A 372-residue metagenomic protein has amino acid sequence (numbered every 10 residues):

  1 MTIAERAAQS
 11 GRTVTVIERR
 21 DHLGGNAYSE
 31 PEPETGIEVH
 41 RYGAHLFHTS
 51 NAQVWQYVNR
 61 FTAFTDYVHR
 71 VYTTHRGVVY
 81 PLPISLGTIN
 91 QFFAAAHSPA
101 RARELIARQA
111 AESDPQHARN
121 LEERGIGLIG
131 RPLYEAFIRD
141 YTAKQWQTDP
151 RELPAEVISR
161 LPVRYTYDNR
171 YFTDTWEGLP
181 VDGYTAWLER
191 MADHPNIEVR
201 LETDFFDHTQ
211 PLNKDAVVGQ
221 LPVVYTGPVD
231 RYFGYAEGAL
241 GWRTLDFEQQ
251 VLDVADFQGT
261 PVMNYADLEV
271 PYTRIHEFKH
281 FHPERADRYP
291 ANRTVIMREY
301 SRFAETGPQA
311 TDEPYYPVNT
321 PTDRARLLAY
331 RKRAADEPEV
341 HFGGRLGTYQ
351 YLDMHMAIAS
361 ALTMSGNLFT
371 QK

Functional and structural regions predicted by a protein language model:
M1-T2: Short alpha-helical segment within the catalytic ATP-binding CA
E5, Q9, S29, D193 (+2 more regions): Short, well-ordered alpha-helices that flank and scaffold nucleotide-derived cofactor binding pockets
E5-P33: Glycine-rich FAD pyrophosphate-binding loop
T13, E38, A63, N196-E198 (+1 more regions): Conserved beta-strand segments of alpha/beta enzyme cores
I17, V217-D230: Short hydrophobic core segments
E34-A111: Dinucleotide-binding Rossmann-like beta1-alpha1 core, especially the glycine-rich loop that anchors the ADP
R76-L221: Active-site/ligand-binding neighborhood in enzyme catalytic cores
L221, D230-K372: C-terminal segments that line or cap access tunnels to active or ligand-binding sites in enzymes and enzyme-associated
